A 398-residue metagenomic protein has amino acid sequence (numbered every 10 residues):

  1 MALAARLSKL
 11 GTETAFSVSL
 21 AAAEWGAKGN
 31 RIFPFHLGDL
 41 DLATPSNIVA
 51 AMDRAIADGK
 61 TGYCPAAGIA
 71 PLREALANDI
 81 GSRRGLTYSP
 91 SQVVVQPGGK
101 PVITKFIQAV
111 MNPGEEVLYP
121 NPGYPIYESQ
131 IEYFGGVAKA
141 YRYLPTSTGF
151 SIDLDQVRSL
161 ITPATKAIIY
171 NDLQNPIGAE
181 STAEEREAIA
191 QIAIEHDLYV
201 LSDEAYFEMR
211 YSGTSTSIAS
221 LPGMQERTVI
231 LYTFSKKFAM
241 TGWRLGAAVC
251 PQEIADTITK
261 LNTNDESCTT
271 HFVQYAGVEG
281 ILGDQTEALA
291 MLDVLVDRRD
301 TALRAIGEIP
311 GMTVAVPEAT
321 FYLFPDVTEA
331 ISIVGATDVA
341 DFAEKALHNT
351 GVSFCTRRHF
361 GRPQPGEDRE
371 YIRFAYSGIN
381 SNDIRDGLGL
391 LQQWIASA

Functional and structural regions predicted by a protein language model:
L3-G98, K105, D153, I281-G283 (+1 more regions): N-terminal small-domain helix-loop-helix segment of the aminotransferase-like
W25-K28, F134, E195-H196, I309 (+2 more regions): Helix C-cap/helix->beta junction micro-motif
N78, R158-S159, G335-A336, K345-F354 (+1 more regions): PLP-dependent enzyme catalytic core of the Aspartate aminotransferase-like
S91, Q108-Y170, A183: PLP-dependent aminotransferase-like
E115, G136, E195-Y199, M224-E226: A short helix->loop->beta-strand "cap" motif at the edges of active sites that frequently abuts
L144-S215: Active-site phosphate-binding strand-loop segment of PLP-dependent enzymes
E226-V296, D300-A305, I309, I395: Conserved core segment of the aminotransferase class I/II
V278, V294-I306, V314-A330, E370: Conserved glycine-rich beta-strand-loop-beta hairpin in the small C-terminal domain of fold type I
